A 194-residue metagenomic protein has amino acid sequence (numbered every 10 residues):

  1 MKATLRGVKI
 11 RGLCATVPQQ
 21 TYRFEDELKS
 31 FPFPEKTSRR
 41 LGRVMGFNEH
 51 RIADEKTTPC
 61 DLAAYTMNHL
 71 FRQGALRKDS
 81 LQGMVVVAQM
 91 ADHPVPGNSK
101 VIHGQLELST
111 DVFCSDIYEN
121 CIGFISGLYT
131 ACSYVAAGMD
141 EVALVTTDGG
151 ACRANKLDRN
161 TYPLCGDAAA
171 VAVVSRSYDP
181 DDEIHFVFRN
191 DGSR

Functional and structural regions predicted by a protein language model:
M1-K56, D158-R194: Condensing-enzyme catalytic core mediating Claisen C-C bond formation in acyl metabolism
K2-L5, R72-K78, H93-P96, K100-R194: Acyl-thioester C-C bond-transforming condensing/cleaving domain
E27, L41, H69-L70, I102: Residues within well-ordered alpha helices
K29-K36, M90-V101: A structural motif shared across PLP-dependent enzymes of the aminotransferase-like
K36-R40, P59-G74: Short, well-ordered amphipathic alpha-helical segments that serve as non-catalytic structural scaffolds within diverse
D54-D61, M90, E119: Short, surface-exposed alpha-helical recognition segments that flank or form part of ligand/macromolecule-binding
G83-Q89: Short glycine-rich or small-residue beta-strand-to-loop segments that form or flank ligand, phosphate, metal/Fe-S
